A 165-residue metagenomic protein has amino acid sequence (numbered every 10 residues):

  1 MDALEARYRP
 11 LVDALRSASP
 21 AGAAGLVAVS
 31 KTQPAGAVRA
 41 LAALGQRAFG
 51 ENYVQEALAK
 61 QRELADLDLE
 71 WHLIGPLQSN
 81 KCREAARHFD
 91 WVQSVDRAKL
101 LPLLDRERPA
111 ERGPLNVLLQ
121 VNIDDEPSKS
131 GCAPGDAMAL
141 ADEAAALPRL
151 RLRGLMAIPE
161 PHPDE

Functional and structural regions predicted by a protein language model:
M1-E165: Conserved alpha/beta-domain cores
